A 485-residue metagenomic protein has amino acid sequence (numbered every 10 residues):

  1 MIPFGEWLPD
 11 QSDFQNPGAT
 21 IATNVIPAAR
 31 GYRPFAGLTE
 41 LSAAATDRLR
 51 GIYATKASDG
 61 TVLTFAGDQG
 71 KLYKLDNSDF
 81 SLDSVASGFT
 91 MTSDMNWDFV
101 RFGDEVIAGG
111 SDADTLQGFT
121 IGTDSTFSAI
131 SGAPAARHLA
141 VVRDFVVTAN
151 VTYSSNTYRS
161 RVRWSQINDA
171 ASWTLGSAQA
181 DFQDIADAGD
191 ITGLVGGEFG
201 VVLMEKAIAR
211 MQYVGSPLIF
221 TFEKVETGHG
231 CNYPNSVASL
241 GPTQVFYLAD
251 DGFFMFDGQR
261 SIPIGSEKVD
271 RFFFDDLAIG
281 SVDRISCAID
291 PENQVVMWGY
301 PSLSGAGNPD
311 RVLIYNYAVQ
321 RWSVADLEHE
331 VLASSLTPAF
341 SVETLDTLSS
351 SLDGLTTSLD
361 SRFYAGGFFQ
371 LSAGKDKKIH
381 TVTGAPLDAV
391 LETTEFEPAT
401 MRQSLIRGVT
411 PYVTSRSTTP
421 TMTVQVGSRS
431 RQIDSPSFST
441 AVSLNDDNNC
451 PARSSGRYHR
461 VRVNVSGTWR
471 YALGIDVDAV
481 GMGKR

Functional and structural regions predicted by a protein language model:
M1-F80, T90-D104, G228-Q244, D250-R485: Beta-sheet repeat architectures centered on beta-propellers
G18-I26, I107, Y158-N168, M204-K206 (+2 more regions): Short low-complexity stretches enriched in small and charged residues
G37-L49, L82-S93, D124-R284: Beta-propeller and closely related beta-pinwheel folds
F65-D68, A108-D112, T148-V151, V202-M204 (+2 more regions): Conserved beta-strand positions in repeat-built beta-propeller and related beta-rich domains
N96-I130: Hydrophobic or amphipathic alpha-helical targeting/insertion segments
G118-R137, G196-G200, E205, T383-V390 (+2 more regions): Generic structural signal for short, solvent-exposed loop/turn connectors between secondary structure elements
